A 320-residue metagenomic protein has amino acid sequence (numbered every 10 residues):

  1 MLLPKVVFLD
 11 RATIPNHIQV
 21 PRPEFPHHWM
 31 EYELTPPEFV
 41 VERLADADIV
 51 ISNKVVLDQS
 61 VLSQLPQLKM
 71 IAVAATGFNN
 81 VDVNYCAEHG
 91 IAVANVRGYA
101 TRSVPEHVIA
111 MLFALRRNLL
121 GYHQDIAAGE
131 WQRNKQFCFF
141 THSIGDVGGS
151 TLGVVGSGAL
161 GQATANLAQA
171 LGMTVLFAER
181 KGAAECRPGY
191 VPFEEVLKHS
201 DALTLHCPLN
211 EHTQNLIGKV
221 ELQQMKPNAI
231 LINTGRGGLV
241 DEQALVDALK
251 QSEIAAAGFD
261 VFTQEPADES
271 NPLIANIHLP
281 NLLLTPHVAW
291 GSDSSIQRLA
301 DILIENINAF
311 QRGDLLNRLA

Functional and structural regions predicted by a protein language model:
M1-A47: N-terminal glycine-/charge-rich "phosphate-binding" loop or analogous flexible N-terminal tail
E33, A74-A75, I91-R102, E179: Short beta->alpha connector loops at strand-helix junctions that form conserved, small/polar/Pro-enriched
A47, L65, H199-S200: An anion/phosphate-binding loop that grips the pyrophosphate of nucleotide cofactors and donors
V55, T76, D201, C207-L209 (+2 more regions): Short glycine-/small-residue-rich Rossmann-like dinucleotide-binding loops
V56-L68, V83-Y85, H212-L231: Rossmann-fold NAD(P) dinucleotide-binding segment
R97-T151: Phosphate-binding beta-alpha-beta segment of Rossmann-like dinucleotide-binding domains, i.e., the NAD(P)
C138-P227: Rossmann-like dinucleotide/phosphate-binding beta-alpha-beta segment
N228-A320: Rossmann-like dinucleotide-binding domain for NAD(H)/NADP(H)
